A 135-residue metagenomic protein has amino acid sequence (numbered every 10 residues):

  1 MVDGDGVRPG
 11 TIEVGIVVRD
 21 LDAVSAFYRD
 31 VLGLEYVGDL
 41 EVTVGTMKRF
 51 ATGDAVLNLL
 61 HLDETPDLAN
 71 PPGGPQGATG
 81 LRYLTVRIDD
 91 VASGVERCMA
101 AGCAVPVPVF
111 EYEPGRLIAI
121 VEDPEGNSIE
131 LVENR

Functional and structural regions predicted by a protein language model:
V2-T11, E35-T85, V95-E122, R135: Vicinal oxygen chelate
V24-R29, C98, G126: Conserved active-site tyrosine of GNAT-family acetyltransferases
S128-L131: Short glycine-/small-residue motifs
